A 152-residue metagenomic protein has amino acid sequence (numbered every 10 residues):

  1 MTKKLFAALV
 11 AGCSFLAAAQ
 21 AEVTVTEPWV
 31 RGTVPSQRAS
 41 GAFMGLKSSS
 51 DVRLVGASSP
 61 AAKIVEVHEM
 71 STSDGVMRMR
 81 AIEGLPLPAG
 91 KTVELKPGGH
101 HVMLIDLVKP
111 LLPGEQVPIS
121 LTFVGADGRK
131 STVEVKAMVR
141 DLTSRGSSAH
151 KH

Functional and structural regions predicted by a protein language model:
M1-L5: Positively charged n-region of N-terminal signal peptides that target proteins for export
A7-A17: Bacterial N-terminal signal peptides
E22-H152: Compact, glycine-rich, soluble single-domain proteins
